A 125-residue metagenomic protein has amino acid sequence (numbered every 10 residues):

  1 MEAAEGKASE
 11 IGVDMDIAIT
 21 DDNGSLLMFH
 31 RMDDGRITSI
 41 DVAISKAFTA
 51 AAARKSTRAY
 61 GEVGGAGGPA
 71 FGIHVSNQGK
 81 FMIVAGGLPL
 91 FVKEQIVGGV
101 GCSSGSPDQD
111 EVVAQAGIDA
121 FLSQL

Functional and structural regions predicted by a protein language model:
M1-L125: Flexible, solvent-exposed loop/hinge segments and secondary-structure transition points
